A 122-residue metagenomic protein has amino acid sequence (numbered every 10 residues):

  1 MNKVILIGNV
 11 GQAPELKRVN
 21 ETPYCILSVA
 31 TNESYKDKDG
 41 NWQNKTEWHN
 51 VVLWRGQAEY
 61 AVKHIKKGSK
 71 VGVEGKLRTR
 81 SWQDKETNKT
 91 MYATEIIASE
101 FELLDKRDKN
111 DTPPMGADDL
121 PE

Functional and structural regions predicted by a protein language model:
M1, P14-E21, D37-W42, K85-T90 (+1 more regions): Acidic, gly/ser/pro-rich intrinsically disordered tails
K3-I5, Y24: Intrinsic-disorder/low-complexity, polar/charged segments enriched in Ser/Thr/Lys/Arg/Asp/Glu/Gln
I5-Q12, V29, K67-T79, A98-F101: OB-fold and OB-like beta-barrel modules that bind single-stranded nucleic acids
K17-T31, Y92-T94: Short aromatic-glycine-enriched beta-strand elements
E33-Y35: Active-site/binding-pocket entry motifs
D39-K63: A beta-strand/beta-hairpin structural motif
W48-H49, Y92, F101: Tryptophan-centric aromatic hotspots in well-structured domains and transmembrane helices
W54-T90: Beta-rich strand-turn-strand
